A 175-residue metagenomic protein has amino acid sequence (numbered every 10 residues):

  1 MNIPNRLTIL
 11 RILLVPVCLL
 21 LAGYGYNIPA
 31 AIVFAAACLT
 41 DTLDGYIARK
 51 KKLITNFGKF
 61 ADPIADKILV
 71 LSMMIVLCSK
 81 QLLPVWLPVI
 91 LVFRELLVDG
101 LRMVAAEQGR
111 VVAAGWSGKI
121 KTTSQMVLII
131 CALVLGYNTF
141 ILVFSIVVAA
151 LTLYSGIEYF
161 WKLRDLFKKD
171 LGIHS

Functional and structural regions predicted by a protein language model:
M1, D44, A48-I68, A105-K121 (+1 more regions): Juxtamembrane helix-capping/reentrant segments at transmembrane boundaries
M1, N5, L14-V15, A31-L39 (+1 more regions): C-terminal membrane-associated helical module and adjoining short loops/tails
N2-I9, A65-S72, P88-D99, I146: Hydrophobic alpha-helical transmembrane segments
L13, L39-I47, I64, I68 (+3 more regions): Active-site His/Glu-centered metal-binding helix of metallohydrolases
L14-F57, M73-F93, N138-L153: Membrane-embedded alpha-helical segments that form the functional core of polytopic membrane enzymes, especially those
P16-L20, M74-I75, G100, V127-L133: Alpha-helical transmembrane segments of multipass membrane proteins
A48, M74-L77, L101, A105 (+1 more regions): Hydrophobic alpha-helical interface/terminus motif in multipass membrane transporters
R94-R110: Membrane-helix boundary/interface segments in integral membrane proteins
